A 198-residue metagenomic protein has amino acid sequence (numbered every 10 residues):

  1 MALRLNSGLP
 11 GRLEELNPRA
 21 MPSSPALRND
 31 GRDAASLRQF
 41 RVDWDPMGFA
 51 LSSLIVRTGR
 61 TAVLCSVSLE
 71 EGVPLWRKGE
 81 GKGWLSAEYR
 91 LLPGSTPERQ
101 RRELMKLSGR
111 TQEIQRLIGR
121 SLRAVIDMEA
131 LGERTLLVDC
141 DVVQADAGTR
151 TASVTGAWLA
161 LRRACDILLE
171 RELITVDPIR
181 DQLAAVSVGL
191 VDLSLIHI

Functional and structural regions predicted by a protein language model:
L3-F49, R57: Short, Gly/Pro- and small/polar-rich lid/capping loops
A26-R32, L37-Q39, M128-T135, E170-P178: Flexible, glycine/charged-enriched surface loops at secondary-structure junctions
W44-P46, L51-L131: Glycine-rich, flexible beta-strand/loop modules in the N-terminal catalytic cores of phosphate-handling
E103-L107, C140-T149: A short glycine/serine-rich beta->alpha loop
G119-A130, R162-C165, L169, S187 (+1 more regions): Signal for well-folded cores of large energy- and translation-related assemblies
A130-V142, L173-D192: Glycine/charge-rich, flexible interdomain linkers and switch-proximal surface loops that mediate coupling
Q144, G148-A164: Conserved mixed alpha/beta catalytic, RNA-binding, or beta-rich assembly cores of soluble enzyme, regulatory
I196-I198: Conserved small/polar residues in nucleotide/adenosyl-binding loops
